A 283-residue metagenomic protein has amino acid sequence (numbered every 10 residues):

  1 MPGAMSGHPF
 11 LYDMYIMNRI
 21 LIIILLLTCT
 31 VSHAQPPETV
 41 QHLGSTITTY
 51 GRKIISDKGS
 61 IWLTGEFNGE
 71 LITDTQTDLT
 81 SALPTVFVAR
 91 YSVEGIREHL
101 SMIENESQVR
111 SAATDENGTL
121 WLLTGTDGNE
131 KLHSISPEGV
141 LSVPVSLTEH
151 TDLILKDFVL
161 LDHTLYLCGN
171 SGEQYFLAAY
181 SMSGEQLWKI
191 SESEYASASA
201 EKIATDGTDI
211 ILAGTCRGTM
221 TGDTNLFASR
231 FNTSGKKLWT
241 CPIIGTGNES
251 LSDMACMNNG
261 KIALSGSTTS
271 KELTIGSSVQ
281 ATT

Functional and structural regions predicted by a protein language model:
M1-L11: Positively charged N-terminal leader segments that act as targeting/secretion signals
Y12-Y15, S136: Short, low-complexity segments with poor structural confidence in diverse proteins
M14-I20, A34: Positively charged n-region of N-terminal signal peptides that target proteins for export
I20-C29: Sec-dependent N-terminal signal peptides
H33-T283: A sequence-level/structural motif corresponding to short, flexible coil/turn segments enriched in small polar residues
